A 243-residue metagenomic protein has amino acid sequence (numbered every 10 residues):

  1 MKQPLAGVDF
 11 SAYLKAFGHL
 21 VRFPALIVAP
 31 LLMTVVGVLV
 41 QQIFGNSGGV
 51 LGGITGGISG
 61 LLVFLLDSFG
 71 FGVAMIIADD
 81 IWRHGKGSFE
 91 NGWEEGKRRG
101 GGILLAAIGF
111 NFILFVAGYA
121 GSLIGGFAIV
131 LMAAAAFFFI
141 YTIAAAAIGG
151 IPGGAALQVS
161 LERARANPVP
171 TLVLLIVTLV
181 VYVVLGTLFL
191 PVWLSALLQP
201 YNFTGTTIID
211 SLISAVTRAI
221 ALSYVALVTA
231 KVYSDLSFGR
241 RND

Functional and structural regions predicted by a protein language model:
M1-D243: Hydrophobic alpha-helical membrane segments
